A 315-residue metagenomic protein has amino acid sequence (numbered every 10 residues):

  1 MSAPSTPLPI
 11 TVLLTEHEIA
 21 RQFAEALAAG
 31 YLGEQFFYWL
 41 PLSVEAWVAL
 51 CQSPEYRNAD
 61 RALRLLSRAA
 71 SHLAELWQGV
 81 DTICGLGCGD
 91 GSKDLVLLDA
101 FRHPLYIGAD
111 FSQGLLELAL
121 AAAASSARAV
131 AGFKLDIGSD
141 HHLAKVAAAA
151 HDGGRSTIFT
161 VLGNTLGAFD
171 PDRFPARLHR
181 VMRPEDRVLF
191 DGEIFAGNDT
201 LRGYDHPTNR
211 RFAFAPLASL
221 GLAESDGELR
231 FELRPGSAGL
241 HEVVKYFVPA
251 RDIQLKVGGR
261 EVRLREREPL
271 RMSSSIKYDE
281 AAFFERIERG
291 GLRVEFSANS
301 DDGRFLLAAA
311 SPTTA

Functional and structural regions predicted by a protein language model:
M1-Q35: N-terminal auxiliary segments of SAM/dcSAM-dependent transferases
G30-W77: Class I SAM-dependent methyltransferase Rossmann-like catalytic core, especially the SAM/SAH-binding loop
G79-G89: Conserved class I S-adenosyl-L-methionine
L98-D140: Class I SAM-dependent methyltransferase SAM/SAH-binding core
D172-P184: A short glycine-rich, Lys/Arg-flanked "PGG" loop and its adjoining helix->strand segment in the class I
M182-N198: Conserved beta-strand signature within the Rossmann-like core of class I S-adenosyl-L-methionine
T208-L292: Substrate-binding/catalytic lobe of Class I Rossmann-like enzymes that use SAM or dcSAM, i.e., the mid-to-C-terminal
